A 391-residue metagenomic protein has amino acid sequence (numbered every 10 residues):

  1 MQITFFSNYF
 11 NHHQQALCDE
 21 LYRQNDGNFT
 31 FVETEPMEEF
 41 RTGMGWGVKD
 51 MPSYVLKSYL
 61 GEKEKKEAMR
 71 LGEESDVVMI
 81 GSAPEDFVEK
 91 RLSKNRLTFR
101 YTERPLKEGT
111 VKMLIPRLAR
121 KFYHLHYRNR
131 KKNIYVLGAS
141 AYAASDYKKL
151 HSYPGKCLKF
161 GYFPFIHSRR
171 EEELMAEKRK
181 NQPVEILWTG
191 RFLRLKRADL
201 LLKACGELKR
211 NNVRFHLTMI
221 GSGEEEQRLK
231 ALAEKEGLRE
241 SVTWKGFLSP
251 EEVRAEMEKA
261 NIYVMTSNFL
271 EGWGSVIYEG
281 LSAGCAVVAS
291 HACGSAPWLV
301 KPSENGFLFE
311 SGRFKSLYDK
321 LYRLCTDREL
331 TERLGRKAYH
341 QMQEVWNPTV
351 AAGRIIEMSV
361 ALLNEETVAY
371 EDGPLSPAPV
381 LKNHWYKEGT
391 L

Functional and structural regions predicted by a protein language model:
P116-V136, S145, K149-L150: Membrane-proximal helix-turn-helix segments that form the acceptor-binding/catalytic region of lipid-linked
Y142-A143, K159-E172, E224: Short beta-strand->alpha-helix junction loop in the catalytic core of nucleotide-activated group-transfer enzymes
M175-K196, L202-C205, T218: Conserved donor-binding/catalytic core segment of Leloir-type glycosyltransferases
K230-L248: Nucleotide-activated donor-binding/catalytic signature segment of Leloir-type glycosyltransferases, i.e., the conserved
F247-L248, A255-A260: Short alpha-helical donor nucleotide-sugar binding micro-motif in glycosyltransferases
E258-G272, C285: Acidic donor-binding loop of glycosyltransferase active sites
A286-S290: Short hydrophobic beta-strand element within catalytic cores of glycosyltransferases and related nucleotide-activated
P297-Y322, E329-R333, V350: Change "using UDP/GDP/dTDP sugars" to "using nucleotide sugars
